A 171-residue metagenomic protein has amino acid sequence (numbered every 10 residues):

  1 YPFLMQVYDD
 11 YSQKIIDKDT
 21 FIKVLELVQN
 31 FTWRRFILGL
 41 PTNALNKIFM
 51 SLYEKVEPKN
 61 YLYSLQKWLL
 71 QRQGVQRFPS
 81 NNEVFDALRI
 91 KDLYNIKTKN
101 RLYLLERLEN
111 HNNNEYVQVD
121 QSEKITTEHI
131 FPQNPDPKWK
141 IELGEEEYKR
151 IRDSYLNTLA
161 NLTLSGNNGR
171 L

Functional and structural regions predicted by a protein language model:
Y1-L104: A cross-family structural signal marking well-folded subdomains
L62-L171: Betabetaalpha-Me/HNH-type nuclease active-site subdomain
